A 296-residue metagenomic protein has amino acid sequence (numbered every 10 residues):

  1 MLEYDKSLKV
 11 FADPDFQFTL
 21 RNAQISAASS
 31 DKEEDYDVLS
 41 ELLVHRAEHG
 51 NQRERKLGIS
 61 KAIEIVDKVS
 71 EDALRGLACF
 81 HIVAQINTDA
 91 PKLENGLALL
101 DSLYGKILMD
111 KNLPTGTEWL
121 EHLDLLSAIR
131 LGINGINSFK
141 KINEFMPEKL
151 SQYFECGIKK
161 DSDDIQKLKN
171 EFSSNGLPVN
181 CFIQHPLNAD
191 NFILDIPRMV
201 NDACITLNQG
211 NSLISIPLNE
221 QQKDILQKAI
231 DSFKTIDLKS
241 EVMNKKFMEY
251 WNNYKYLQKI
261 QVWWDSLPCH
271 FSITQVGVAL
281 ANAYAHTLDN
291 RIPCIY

Functional and structural regions predicted by a protein language model:
M1-E64, K234, N252-K255, P268-F271: Eukaryotic partner-binding/assembly regions in large regulatory complexes
Y36-V44, E94, K111, G116 (+4 more regions): Accessory beta->alpha helical hairpin/"wing" motif in late/C-terminal subdomains of nucleic-acid enzymes
Q52-K92: Short alpha-helical segments that sit at the start of domains
S60-V66, K106-M109, T117-W119: Short secondary-structure capping micro-motifs at structural edges
I82, I86, G96-P114: Short helix-coil junctions and helix-kink-helix linkers
S127: Glycine-centered, phosphate/nucleic-acid-interacting loop/turn motifs that mediate DNA/RNA or nucleotide
Q221-M243: Intrinsically disordered, low-complexity segments enriched in Gly and acidic/Ser/Thr residues that form flexible
D289-Y296: Glycine-rich, aromatic-bearing surface loops/beta-hairpins
